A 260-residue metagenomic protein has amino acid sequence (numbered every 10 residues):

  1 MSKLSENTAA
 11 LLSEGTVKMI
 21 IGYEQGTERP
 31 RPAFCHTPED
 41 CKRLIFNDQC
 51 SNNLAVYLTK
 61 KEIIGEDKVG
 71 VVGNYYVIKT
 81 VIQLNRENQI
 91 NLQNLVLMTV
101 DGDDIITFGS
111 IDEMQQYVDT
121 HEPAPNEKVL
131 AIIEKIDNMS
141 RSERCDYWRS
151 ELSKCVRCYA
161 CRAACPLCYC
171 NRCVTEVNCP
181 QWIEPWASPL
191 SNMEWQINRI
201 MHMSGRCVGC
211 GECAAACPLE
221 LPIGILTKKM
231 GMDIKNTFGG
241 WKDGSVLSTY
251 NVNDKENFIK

Functional and structural regions predicted by a protein language model:
M1-K154, P166: Iron-sulfur-associated redox domains of electron-transfer enzymes in respiratory and anaerobic energy metabolism
Y75-Y76, Y159, G211: Alpha-helix N-cap/helix-start capping motif
V77, C161, P222-I223: Helix N-cap / loop-to-helix initiation motif
T80-Q83, A164, A216, I225: Phosphate- and divalent-cation-binding pockets in alpha/beta enzyme and binding domains that engage nucleotide-derived
I132-L152, C170-K260: Ferredoxin-type iron-sulfur electron-transfer modules in oxidoreductases and energy-metabolism complexes
S153-C173: Extended mid-to-C-terminal alpha-helical interaction segments
